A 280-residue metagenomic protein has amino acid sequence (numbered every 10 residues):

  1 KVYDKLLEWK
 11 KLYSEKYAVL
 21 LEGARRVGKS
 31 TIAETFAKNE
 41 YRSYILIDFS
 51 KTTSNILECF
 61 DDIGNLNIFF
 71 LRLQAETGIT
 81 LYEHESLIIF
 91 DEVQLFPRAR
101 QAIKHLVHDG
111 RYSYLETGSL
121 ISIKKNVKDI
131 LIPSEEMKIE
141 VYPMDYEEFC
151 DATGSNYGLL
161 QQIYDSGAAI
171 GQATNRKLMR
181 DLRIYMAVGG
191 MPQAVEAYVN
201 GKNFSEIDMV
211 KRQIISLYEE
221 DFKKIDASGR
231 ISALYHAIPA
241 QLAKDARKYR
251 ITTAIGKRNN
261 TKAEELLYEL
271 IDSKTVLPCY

Functional and structural regions predicted by a protein language model:
K1-Y13: Pre-Walker A adenine-sensing motif
L21: Hydrophobic anchor at the beta1->P-loop junction of P-loop NTPases
K29: Conserved lysine of the Walker
I32, F36: Hydrophobic positions on the alpha1 helix immediately C-terminal to the Walker A/P-loop
K51-H84: Short glycine-rich substrate-engagement loop in P-loop NTPases that contacts/grips substrate
I89, S113-S119, E140: Structural recognition of the conserved hydrophobic beta-strand(s) that form the central parallel beta-sheet of P-loop
H105, S122-K138, C150-S155: Short regulatory helix/loop adjacent to the ATP-binding pocket of P-loop NTPases
E196-Y280: Accessory nucleic acid-recognition modules appended to NTPase machines
